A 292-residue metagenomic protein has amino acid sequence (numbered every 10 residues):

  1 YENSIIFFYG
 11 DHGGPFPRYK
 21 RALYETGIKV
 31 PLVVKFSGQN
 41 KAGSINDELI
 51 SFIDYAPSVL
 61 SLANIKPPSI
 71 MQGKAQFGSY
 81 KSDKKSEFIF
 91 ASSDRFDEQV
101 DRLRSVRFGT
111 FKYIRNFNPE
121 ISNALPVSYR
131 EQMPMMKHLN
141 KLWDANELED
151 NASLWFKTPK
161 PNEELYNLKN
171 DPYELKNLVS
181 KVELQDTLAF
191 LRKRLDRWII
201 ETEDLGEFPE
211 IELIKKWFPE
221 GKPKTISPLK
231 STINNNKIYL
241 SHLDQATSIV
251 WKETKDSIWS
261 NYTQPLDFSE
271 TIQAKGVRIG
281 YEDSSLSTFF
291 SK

Functional and structural regions predicted by a protein language model:
Y1-I6, K85-S86, G109-F111: Loop/turn elements at helix/coil->beta-strand transitions in domains of secreted/extracellular proteins
Y1-R18, L60-A63: Metal-dependent active-site segment of extracytoplasmic phospho-/sulfohydrolases and closely related
Y9-G10, V34, S51-L62, S93-E98 (+2 more regions): Extended catalytic-interface subdomain
P17-I70, K74-K85, R104: Substrate-binding rim/cap in mid-to-C-terminal beta-strand-loop elements of soluble/periplasmic
E25, F96-V179, P209, Y239-L243: C-terminal, low-complexity/hydrophilic appendages and adjacent surface loops of extracellular/periplasmic anionic
Q39-L49, A63-P67, S92-R102, N151-L154 (+1 more regions): Active-site rim elements
I50-P57, M71-K74, K160-E163, P172-Y173 (+3 more regions): A structural signal for well-ordered alpha-helical segments within the folded catalytic domains of diverse enzymes
V179, D186-K193, D204-K292: Short, compositionally stereotyped local motifs that mark structural "simplifiers"
